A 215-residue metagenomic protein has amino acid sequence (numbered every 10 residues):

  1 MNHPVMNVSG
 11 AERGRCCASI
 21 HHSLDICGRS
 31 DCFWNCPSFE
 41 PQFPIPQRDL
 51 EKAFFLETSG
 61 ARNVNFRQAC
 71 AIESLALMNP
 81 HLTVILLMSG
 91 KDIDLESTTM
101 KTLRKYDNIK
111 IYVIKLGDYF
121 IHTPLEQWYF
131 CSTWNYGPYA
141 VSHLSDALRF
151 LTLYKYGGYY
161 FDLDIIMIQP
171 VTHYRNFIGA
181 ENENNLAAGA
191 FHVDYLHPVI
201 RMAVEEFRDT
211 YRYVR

Functional and structural regions predicted by a protein language model:
M1-F55: Juxtamembrane luminal stem/stalk of type II transmembrane Golgi/ER carbohydrate-processing enzymes
I45-D49, R104-K105, P170-V171, N182-N185: Extracellular/periplasmic catalytic domains that process cell-envelope and extracellular macromolecules
N63, K91-T98: Short, charged/polar "capping" segments at the starts of alpha-helices and the immediately preceding loops
N63-H81: Histidine-anchored nucleotide/phosphate-binding helix
T83-G90: Short internal beta-strands
L95-E96, M100-A147: Active-site-proximal specificity loops/subdomain of glycosyltransferases
P138-L186, A190-P198: GT-A fold catalytic core of metal-dependent nucleotide-sugar glycosyltransferases, centered on the diacidic
V199-R215: Catalytic core and acceptor-binding pocket of nucleotide-sugar-dependent glycosyltransferases
